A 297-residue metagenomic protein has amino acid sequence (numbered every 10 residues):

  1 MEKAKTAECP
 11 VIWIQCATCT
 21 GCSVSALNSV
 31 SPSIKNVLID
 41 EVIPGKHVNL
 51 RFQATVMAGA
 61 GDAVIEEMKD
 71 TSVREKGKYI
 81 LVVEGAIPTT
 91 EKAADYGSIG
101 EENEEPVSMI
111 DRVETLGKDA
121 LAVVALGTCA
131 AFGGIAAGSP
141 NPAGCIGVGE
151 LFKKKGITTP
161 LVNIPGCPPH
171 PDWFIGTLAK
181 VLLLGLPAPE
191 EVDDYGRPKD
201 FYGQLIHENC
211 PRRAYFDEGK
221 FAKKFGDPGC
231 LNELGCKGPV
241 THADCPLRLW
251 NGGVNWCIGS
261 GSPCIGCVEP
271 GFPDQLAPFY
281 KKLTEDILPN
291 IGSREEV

Functional and structural regions predicted by a protein language model:
M1-G235, P239-H242, P246, C257 (+2 more regions): Iron-sulfur-associated redox domains of electron-transfer enzymes in respiratory and anaerobic energy metabolism
V37, W250-C257, P278-L288: Short cysteine/histidine-rich metal-coordination sites, predominantly Zn2+-binding motifs
V148, I287-N290: Juxtamembrane helix-loop transition sites at the ends of transmembrane segments in multi-pass membrane proteins
G266: Short, cysteine/histidine-rich loop/knuckle motifs that typically chelate Zn2+
E269: Short, loop-centered acidic/histidine patches that primarily coordinate divalent metals
S293-V297: Short Fe-S-cluster ligation motifs
